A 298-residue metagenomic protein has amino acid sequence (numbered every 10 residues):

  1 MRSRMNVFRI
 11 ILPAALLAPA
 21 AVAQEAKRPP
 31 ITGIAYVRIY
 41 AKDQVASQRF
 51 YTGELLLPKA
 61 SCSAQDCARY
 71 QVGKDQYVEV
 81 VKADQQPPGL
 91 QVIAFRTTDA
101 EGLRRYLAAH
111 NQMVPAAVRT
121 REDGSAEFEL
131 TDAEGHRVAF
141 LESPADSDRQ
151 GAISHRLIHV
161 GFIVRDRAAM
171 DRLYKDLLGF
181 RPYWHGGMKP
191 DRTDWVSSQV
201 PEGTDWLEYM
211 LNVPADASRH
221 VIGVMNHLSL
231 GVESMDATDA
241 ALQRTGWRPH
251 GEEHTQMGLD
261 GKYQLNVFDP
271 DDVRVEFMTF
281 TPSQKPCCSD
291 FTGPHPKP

Functional and structural regions predicted by a protein language model:
M1-I11: Bacterial N-terminal signal peptides that target proteins for export
M1-S3, S61, D66, P286-C288: The N-terminal extracellular segments of secreted preproproteins, especially immediately downstream of signal
R9-P19: Bacterial N-terminal signal peptides
Q24-P29, A108-R156, G161-F162, W184-P201 (+2 more regions): Vicinal oxygen chelate
P29, A35-Y77, R121-E129, G161-E208 (+2 more regions): Core segments of cupin and vicinal oxygen chelate
T32-K42, A68-Y70, A83-A108, A126-T131 (+5 more regions): Vicinal oxygen chelate
Q85-L90, D146-R149, A215-S218, S283-P286: A short local loop/turn or secondary-structure capping micro-motif enriched for an aromatic residue
L207-D216: Flexible internal linker/loop segments at domain or repeat junctions
